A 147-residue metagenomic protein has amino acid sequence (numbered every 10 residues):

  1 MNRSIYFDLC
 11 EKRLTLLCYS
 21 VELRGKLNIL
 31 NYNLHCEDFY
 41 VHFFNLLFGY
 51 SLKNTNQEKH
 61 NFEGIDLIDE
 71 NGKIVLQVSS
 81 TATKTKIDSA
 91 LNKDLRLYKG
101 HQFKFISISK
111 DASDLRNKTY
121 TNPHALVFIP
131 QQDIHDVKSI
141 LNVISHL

Functional and structural regions predicted by a protein language model:
M1-K12, T85-L147: Acidic metal-coordinating catalytic centers involved in nucleic-acid phosphodiester chemistry
M1-T55: Acidic-basic catalytic patches of nuclease active cores, encompassing PD-(D/E)XK and other metal-cofactor nuclease
S20-R24, E58, L67-I68, I87 (+1 more regions): Generic ordered-secondary-structure signal
L34-K93: Catalytic centers of nucleases
